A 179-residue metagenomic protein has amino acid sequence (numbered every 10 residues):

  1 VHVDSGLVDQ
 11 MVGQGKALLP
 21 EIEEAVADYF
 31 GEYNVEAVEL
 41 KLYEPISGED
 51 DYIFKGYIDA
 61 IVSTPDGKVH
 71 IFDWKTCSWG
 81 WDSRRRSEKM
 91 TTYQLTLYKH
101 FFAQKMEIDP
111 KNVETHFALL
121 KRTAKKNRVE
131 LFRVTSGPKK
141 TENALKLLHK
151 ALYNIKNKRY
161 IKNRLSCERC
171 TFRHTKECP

Functional and structural regions predicted by a protein language model:
V1-K41, P45: A non-catalytic, helix-rich entry segment at domain boundaries
D4, G80-R84, V134: A short, mixed-charge helix-start or loop-turn motif at secondary-structure junctions
V12-G15, L19, V35, T91 (+3 more regions): A structural signal for well-ordered alpha-helical scaffolds and beta->alpha junctions
E21-E24, H70, L97-H100, Q104 (+1 more regions): Residue-level signal for well-ordered alpha-helical scaffold segments within enzymatic catalytic domains
E24-D28, S47-E49, D82-R86, K105-M106 (+1 more regions): Short helix-to-loop capping/linker segments positioned immediately adjacent to catalytic or ligand/cofactor-binding
E36, V69, K111-T115: Residue-level recognition of the N-termini of beta-strands and the immediately preceding loop/turn
A37-L95: Non-catalytic protein-protein interaction segments used by genome-maintenance enzymes to assemble and couple activities
E88, H100-P179: Metal-dependent nuclease catalytic regions and adjoining charged, substrate-binding loops involved in nucleic-acid end
